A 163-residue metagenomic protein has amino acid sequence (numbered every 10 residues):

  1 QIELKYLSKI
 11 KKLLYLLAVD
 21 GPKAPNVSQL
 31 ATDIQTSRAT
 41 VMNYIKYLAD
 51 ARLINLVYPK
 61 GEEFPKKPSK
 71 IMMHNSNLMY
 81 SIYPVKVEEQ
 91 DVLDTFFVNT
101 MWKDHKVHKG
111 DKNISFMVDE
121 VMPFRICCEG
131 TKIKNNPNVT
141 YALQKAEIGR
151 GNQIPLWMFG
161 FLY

Functional and structural regions predicted by a protein language model:
Q1-G110: Accessory nucleic acid-recognition modules appended to NTPase machines
K5-L13, F116, L156-Y163: Noncatalytic linker/hinge segments flanking ATPase motor cores
S37, L53, F124-K134: Amphipathic, soluble alpha/beta structural segments
D50, M73, P123-I126, Y141-A142: Short hydrophobic-aromatic micro-motifs
F97, M101, I114-G130: Conserved catalytic cores of phosphodiester-cleaving nucleases, focusing on short active-site segments
H105, V121-M122, P137: A structural micro-motif
K109-N113, C127-Y163: Catalytic cores of nucleic-acid endonucleases
